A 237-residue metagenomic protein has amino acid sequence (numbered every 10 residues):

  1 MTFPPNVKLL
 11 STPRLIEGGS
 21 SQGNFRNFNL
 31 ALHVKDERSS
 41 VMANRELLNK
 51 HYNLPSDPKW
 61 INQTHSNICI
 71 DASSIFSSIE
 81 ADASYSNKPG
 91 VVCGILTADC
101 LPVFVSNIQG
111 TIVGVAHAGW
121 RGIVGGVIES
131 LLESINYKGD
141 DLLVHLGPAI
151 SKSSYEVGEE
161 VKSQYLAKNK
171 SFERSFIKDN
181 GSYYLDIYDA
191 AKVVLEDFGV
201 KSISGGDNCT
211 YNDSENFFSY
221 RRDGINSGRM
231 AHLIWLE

Functional and structural regions predicted by a protein language model:
M1-E237: Active-site microenvironment for binding and transforming phosphate-containing groups
